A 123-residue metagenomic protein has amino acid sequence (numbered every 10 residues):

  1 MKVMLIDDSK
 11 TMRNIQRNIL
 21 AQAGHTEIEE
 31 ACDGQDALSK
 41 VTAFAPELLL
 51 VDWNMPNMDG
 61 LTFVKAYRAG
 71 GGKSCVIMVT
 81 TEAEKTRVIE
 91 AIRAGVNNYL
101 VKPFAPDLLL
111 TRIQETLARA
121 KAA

Functional and structural regions predicted by a protein language model:
K10-E29: Two-component/phosphorelay signaling modules centered on CheY-like receiver
R17-N18, T62, A83-N98: Alpha4 helix (beta4-alpha4-beta5 surface) of REC/receiver domains from two-component response regulators
D33-D36, D59-T62: Acidic catalytic/metal-coordinating carboxylates
T42-F44, A66-S74, A94: Conserved phosphotransfer cores of two-component systems
F44-L50: Active-site beta3 strand of CheY-like receiver
M55: Receiver (REC) domain active-site loop signature in two-component systems and cognate sites in sensor histidine kinases
F104-I113: C-terminal output helix
